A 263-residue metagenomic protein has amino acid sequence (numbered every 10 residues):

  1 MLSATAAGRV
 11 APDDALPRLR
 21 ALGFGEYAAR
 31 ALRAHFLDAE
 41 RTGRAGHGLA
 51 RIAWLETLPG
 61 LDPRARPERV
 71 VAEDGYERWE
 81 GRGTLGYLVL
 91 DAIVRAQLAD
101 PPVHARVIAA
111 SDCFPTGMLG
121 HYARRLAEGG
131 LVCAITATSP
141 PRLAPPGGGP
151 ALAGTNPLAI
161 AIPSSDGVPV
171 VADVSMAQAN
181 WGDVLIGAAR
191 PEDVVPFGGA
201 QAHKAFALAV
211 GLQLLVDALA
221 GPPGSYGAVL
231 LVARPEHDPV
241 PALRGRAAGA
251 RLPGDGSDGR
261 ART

Functional and structural regions predicted by a protein language model:
M1-G8, D13, P17-A28, A45-R64: Acidic, glycine/proline-rich low-complexity segments that act as flexible tails and inter-domain linkers
L2-A6, V10-D14, G224-T263: Catalytic-core signal marking the mid-to-C-terminal active-site face
G48-L98: Active-site cofactor/substrate anionic-group-binding motifs, chiefly glycine- and Lys/Arg-rich phosphate-binding loops
R69-A72, P101-P102, A127, P150-G154 (+2 more regions): Solvent-exposed alpha-helices and their adjacent loops that cap or buttress functional pockets in soluble metabolic
Y76-G147, A159-P163: A generic, well-ordered mixed alpha/beta core segment in the N-terminal half of proteins
P141-V194: Phosphate/diphosphate-binding glycine-rich loops and adjacent basic-rich segments that engage nucleotide
S175-G227: Active-site C-terminal subdomain of aminotransferase-like
